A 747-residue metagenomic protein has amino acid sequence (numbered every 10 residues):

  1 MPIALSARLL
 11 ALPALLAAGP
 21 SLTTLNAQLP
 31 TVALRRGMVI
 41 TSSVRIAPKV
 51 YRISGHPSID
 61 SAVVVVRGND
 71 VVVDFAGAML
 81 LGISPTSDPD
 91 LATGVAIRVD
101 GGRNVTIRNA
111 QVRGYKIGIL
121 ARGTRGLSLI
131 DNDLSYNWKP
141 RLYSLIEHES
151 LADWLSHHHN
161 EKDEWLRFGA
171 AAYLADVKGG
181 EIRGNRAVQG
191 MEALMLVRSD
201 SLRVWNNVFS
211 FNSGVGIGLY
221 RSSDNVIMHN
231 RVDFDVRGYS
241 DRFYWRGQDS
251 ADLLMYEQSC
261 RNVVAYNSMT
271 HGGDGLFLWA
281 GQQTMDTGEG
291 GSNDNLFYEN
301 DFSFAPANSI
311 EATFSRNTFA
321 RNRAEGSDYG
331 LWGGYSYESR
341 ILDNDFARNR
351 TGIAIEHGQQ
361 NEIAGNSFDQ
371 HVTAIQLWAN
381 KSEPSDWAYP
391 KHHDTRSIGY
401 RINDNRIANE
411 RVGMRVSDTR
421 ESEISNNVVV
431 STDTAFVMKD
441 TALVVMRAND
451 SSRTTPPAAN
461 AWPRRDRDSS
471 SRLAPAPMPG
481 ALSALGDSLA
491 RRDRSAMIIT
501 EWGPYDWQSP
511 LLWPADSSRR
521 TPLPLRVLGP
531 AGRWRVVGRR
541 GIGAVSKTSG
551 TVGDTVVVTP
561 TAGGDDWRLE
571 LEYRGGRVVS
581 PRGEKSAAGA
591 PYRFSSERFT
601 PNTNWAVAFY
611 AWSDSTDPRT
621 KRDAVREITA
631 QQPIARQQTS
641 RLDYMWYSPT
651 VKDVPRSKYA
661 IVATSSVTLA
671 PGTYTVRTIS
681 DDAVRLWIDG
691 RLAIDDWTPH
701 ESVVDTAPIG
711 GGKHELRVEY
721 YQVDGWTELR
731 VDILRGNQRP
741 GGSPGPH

Functional and structural regions predicted by a protein language model:
A7-S21: Bacterial N-terminal signal peptides
R36-T41, R52-V72, G82-T106, G114-R125 (+1 more regions): Extracellular beta-strand-rich solenoid/capping regions of secreted or surface-exposed proteins that bind or remodel
G55-P57, M79-V99, S128-A175, E181-G184 (+14 more regions): Acidic/polar low-complexity surface segments
V73, V105, N225, N230 (+10 more regions): Short, well-structured beta-strand segments within conserved domains
S469-N604, F609-A611, K621: Long, low-hydrophobicity ectodomains and other hydrophilic envelope-associated domains
A588-T675, I679-H747: Extracellular/secretory pathway-exposed regions associated with glycan biology
